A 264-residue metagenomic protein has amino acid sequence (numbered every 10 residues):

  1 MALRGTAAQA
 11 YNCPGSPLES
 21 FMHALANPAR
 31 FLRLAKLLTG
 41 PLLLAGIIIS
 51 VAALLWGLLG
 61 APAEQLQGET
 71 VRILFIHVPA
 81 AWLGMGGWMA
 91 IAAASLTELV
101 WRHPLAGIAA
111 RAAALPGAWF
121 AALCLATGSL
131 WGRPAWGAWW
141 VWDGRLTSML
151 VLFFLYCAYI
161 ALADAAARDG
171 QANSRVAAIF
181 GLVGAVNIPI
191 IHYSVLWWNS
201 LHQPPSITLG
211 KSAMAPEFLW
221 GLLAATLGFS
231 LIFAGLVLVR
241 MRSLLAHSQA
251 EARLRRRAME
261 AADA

Functional and structural regions predicted by a protein language model:
E19-A264: Polytopic transmembrane helical bundles with strong interfacial aromatic enrichment
